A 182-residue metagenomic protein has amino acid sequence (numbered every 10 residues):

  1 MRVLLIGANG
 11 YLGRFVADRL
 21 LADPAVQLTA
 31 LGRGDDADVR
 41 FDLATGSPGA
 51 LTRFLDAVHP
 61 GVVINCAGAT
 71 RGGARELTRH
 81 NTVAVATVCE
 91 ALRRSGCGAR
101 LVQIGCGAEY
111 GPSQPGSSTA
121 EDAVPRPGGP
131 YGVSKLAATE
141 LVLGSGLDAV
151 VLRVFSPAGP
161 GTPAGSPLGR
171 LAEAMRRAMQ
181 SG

Functional and structural regions predicted by a protein language model:
V3-D23: N-terminal Rossmann NAD(P)H-binding glycine-rich loop of SDR-like oxidoreductase domains
I6, L31, C66-A67, L101-G107 (+1 more regions): SDR active-site strand-loop-helix element
A25-D35: Conserved glycine-rich Rossmann-like NAD(P)H-binding loop of the short-chain dehydrogenase/reductase
R33-S47: Rossmann-fold cofactor-recognition segment
L43-T82: NAD(P)H-binding glycine-rich loop region in Rossmannoid oxidoreductase-like domains and their noncatalytic homologs
N65, A86-P130: Conserved Rossmann-fold NAD(P)-dependent oxidoreductase catalytic core, especially the SDR/UDP-sugar
T78-T82, S117, A123-L136, T162-G169: Short-chain dehydrogenase/reductase
P115, E140-G182: NAD(P)-dependent short-chain dehydrogenase/reductase
